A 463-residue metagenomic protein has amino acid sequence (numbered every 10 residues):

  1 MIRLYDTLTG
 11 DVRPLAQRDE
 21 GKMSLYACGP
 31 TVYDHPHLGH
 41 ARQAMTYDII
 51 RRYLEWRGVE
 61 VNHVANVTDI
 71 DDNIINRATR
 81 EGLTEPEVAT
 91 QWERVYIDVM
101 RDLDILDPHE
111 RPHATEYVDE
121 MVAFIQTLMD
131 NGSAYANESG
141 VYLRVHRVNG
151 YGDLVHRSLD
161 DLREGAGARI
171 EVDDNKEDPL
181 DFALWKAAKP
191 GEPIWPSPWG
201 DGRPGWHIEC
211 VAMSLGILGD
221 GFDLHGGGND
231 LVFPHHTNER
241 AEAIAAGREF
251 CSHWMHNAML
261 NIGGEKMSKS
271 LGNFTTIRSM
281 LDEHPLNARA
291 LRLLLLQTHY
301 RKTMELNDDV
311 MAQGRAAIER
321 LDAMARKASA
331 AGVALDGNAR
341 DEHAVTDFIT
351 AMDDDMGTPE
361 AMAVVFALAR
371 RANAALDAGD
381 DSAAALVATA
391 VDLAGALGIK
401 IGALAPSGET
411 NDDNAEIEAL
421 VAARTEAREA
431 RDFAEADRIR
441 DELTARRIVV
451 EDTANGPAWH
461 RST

Functional and structural regions predicted by a protein language model:
M1-Y33, D48, D98, D119-S329: Alpha-helical recognition segments enriched in aromatics with Gly/Pro capping that present substrate-recognition
T9-P14, R18-D104, W459: N-terminal, positively charged nucleic-acid-binding surface of large information/translation enzymes
V59, S133, I448: Short phosphate-binding/catalytic loops that engage adenosine nucleotides
D107, N137-E138, D452-G456: Short Gly/Ser/Thr- and Asp/Glu-enriched loop/turn motifs at secondary-structure junctions
P108-E116: Phosphate-binding beta-loop-alpha motif at adenosine-nucleotide cofactor sites
K266-M267, N273-T463: Structural preference for alpha-helix termini/caps and helix-kink/transition segments
